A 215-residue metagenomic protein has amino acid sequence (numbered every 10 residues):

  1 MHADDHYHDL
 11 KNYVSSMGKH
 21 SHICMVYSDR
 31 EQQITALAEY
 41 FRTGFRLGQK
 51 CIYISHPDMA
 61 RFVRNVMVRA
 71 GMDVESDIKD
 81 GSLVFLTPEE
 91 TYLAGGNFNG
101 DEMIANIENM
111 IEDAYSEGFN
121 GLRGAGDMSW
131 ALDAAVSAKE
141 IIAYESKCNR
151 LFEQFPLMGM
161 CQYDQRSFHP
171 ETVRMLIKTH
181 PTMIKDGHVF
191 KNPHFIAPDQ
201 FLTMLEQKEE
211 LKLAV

Functional and structural regions predicted by a protein language model:
M1-V215: Non-catalytic regulatory/interaction regions at protein termini and inter-domain linkers
